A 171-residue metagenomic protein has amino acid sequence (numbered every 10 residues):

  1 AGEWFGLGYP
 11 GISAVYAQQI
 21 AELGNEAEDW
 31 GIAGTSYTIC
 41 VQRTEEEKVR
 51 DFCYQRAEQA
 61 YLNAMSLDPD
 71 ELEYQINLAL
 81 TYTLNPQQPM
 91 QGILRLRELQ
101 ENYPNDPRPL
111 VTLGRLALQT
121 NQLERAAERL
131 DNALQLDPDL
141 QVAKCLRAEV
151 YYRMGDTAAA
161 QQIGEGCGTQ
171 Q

Functional and structural regions predicted by a protein language model:
W4, S36-Y37, Y82, A117 (+1 more regions): Residue at a conserved register position within TPR or TPR-like alpha-solenoid repeats
W4-S36: Membrane-embedded segments
G8-V15, T44-A60, N85-E98, T120-N132 (+1 more regions): Structural signature of tandem alpha-helical TPR/SEL1-like repeats, specifically the intra-repeat loop/turn
L23, L67-D68, E101-Y103, Q135-D137 (+1 more regions): Structural marker of alpha-solenoid helical repeat scaffolds
D29-W30, Y74, P109, A143: TPR alpha-solenoid repeat register
P109-Q171: Extracytoplasmic/luminal low-complexity segments enriched in Pro/Gly and acidic/polar residues that act as flexible
